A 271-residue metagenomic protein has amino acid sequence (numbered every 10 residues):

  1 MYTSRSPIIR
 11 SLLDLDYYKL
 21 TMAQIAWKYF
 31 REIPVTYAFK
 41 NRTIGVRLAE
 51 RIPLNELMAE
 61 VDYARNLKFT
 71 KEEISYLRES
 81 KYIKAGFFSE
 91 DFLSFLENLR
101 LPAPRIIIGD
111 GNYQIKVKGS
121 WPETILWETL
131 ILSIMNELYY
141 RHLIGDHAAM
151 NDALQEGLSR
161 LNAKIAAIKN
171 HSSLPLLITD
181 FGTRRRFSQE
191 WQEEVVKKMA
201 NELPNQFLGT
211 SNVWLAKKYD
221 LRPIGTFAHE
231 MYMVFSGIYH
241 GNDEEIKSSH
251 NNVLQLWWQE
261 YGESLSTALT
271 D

Functional and structural regions predicted by a protein language model:
M1-S249, V253, W258-Q259: Ordered alpha/beta subdomains of enzyme catalytic regions
Q259-D271: Catalytic core of soluble alpha/beta enzymes
